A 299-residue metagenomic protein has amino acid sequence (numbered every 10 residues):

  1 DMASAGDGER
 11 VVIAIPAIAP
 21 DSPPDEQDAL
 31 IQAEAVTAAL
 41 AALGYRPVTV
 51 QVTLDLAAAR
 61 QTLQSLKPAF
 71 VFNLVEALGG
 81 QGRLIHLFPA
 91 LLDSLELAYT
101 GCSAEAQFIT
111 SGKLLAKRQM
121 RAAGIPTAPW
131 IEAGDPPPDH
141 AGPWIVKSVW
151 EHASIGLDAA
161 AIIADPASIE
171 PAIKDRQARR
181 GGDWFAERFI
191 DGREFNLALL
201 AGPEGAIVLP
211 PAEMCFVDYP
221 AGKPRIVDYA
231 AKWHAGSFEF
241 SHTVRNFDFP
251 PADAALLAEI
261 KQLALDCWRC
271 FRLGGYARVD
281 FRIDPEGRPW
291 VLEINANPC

Functional and structural regions predicted by a protein language model:
D1-A98, A104-E105, T110-S111, L115 (+1 more regions): ATP-binding N-terminal substructure of ATP-dependent carboxylate-amine bond-forming enzymes
A5-P16, S22, L30, L63-K67 (+2 more regions): Active-site nucleotide/adenylate-binding loops and adjacent lid/helix of ATP-dependent enzymes
P16-I18, L97, V149-E151, H234 (+1 more regions): Short connector loops/turns at beta-strand edges and beta->alpha or beta->beta junctions
P47-V50, Y99, W130, W184-A186: Generic structural signal for residues in well-ordered beta-strands
D55, L263-R269: A short, acidic, amphipathic alpha-helical segment used as a generic capping/interface helix at domain edges
P166-Q262, P285-W290: Phosphate-binding site of ATP-dependent enzymes
R188, L197-L199, W268-C299: Conserved metal-phosphate-binding beta-hairpin within the catalytic cores of diverse ATP-dependent phosphoryl-transfer
